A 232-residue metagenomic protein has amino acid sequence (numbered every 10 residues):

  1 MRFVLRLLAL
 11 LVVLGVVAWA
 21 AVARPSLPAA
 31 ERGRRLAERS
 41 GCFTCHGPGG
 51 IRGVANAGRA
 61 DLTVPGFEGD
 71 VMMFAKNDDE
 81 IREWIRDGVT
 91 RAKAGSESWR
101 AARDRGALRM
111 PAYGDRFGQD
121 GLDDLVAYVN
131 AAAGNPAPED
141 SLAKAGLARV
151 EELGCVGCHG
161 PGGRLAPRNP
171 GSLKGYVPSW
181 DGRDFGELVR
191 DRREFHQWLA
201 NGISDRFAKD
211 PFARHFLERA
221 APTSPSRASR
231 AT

Functional and structural regions predicted by a protein language model:
M1-R35: N-terminal export/targeting leaders of redox proteins
W19-A21, S26, W84, R109-P138 (+1 more regions): C-terminal capping alpha-helices of c-type cytochrome domains
R34, E38-T63, V89-A102, G134-N135 (+4 more regions): Periplasmic/extracellular electron-transfer cofactor-ligation site, primarily the c-type cytochrome heme-c attachment
R39, F74-A75, R116-Q119, E152 (+1 more regions): Short, solvent-exposed loop/helix junctions and linker helices that flank or host conserved functional motifs
G66, R109-A112, S179: Conserved beta-strand positions that form and line the central face of beta-propeller blades
V71-M73, G114, D184: Structured beta->alpha junctions
D78-R86, T90, Q119-N130, V189-A200 (+2 more regions): An amphipathic alpha-helix signature
D104-G106: Interfacial juxtamembrane loops and adjacent helix segments that form the catalytic/substrate-binding surfaces
